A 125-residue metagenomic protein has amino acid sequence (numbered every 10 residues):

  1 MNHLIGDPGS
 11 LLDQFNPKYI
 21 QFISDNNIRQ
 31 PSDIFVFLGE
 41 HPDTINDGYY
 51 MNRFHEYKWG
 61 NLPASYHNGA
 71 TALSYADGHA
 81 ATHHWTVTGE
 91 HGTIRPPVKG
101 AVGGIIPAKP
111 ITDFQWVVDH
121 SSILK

Functional and structural regions predicted by a protein language model:
M1-K125: Short, well-structured segments within or immediately adjacent to enzyme catalytic domains that line ligand-binding
